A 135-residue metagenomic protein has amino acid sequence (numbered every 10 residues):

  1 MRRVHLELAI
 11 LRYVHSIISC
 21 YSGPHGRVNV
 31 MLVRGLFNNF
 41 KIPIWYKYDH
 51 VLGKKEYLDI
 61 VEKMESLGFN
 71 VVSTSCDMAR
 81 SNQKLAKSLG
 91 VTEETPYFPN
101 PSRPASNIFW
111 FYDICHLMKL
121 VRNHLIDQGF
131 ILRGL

Functional and structural regions predicted by a protein language model:
M1, V51-L135: Histidine/cysteine- and/or acidic
M1-S22, S73, L89: Folded interaction cores of globular domains that provide primary macromolecule-binding surfaces
L6, H15, F37, Q83 (+1 more regions): Sequence-pattern detector for short linear motifs and compositional/periodic biases rather than a specific fold
L6, L11, P24, P43 (+2 more regions): Proline-rich intrinsically disordered, low-complexity coils
Y13-N70: Electropositive, glycine- and tryptophan-enriched low-complexity nucleic-acid-binding patches
